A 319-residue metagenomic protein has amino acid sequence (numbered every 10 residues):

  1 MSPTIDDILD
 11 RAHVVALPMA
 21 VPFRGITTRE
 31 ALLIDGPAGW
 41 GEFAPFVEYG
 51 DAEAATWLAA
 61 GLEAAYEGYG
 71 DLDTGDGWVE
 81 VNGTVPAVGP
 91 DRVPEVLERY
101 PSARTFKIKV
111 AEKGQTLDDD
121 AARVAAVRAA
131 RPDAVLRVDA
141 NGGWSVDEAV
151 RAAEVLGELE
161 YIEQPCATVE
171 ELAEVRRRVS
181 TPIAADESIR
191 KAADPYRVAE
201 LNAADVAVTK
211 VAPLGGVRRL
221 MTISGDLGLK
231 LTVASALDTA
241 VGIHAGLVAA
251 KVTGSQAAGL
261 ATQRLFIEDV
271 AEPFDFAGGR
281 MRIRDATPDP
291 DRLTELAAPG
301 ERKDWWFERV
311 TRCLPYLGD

Functional and structural regions predicted by a protein language model:
M1-R137, N141-V155, V270-D319: N-terminal capping/lid subdomain adjacent to the active-site entrance of alpha/beta enzymes
L17-A20, A87, I189, L237 (+1 more regions): Short, solvent-exposed coil/turn elements at secondary-structure transition points
G61, A192-R292: Shared catalytic-loop signature of beta/alpha-barrel
P101-R104, R131-D133, E154-E160, R176-A184 (+3 more regions): Glycine-enriched alpha-helix->loop->beta-strand junction motifs that scaffold or abut catalytic
T105-T116, V135-G142, E158-V169, T181-K191 (+2 more regions): Catalytic beta/alpha-barrel core
E112-A130, W144-E148, P165-V179, A192-D194 (+1 more regions): Active-site-adjacent beta->alpha loops and helix N-cap segments on the catalytic face of soluble alpha/beta enzymes
